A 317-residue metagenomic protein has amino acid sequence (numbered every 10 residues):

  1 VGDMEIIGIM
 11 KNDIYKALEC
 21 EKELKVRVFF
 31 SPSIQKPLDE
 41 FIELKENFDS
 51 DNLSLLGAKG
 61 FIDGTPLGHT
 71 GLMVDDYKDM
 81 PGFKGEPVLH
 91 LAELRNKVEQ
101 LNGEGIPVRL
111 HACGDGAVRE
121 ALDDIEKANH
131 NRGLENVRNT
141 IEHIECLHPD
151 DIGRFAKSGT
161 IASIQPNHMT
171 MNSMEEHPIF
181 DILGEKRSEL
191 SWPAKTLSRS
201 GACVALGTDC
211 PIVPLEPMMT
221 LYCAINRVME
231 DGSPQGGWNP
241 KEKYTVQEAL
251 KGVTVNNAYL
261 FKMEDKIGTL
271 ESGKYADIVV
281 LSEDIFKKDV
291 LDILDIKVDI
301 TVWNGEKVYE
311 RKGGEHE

Functional and structural regions predicted by a protein language model:
V1-G2: Short acidic/polar active-site loop segments enriched in Thr and Asp
G8-I9, I62, S282-E283, G305: Residues that line or immediately flank small-molecule/substrate-binding pockets and catalytic motifs
I9-K11, I34-P37, H143-L147, D284-F286: Short beta->alpha connector loops
I9-R119, D123, H130-N131, R154-I161 (+2 more regions): Metal-coordinating catalytic core of metallo-dependent amide/deamination hydrolases
E99-V108, G116-N139, I144, P149-G153 (+3 more regions): His/Asp/Glu-enriched, well-ordered alpha-helical/loop segment that forms or immediately abuts the divalent-metal
R311-E317: Basic/polar N-terminal segments that are highly enriched at the extreme N-terminus, encompassing both cleavable
